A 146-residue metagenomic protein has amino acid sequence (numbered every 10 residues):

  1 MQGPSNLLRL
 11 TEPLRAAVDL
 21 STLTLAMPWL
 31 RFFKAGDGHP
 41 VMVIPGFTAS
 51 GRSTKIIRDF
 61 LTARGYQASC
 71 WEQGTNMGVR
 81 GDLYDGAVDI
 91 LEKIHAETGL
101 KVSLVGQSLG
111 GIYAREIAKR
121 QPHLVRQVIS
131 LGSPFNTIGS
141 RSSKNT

Functional and structural regions predicted by a protein language model:
M1-V41, G51-T54, D59, R64 (+1 more regions): Flexible, membrane-associating and regulatory peripheral segments of lipid-active enzymes
H39-R52, I56, T62-T146: Serine-dependent carboxylesterase/thioesterase catalytic core of lipase-like alpha/beta-hydrolase/SGNH enzymes
